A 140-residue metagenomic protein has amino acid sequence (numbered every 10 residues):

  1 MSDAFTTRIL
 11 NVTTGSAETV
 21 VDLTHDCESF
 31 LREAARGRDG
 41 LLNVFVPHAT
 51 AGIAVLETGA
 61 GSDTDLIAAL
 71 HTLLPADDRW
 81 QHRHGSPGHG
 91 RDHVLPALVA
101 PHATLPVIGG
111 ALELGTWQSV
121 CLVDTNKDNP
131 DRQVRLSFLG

Functional and structural regions predicted by a protein language model:
M1-G140: Active-site histidine-anchored catalytic micro-motif
